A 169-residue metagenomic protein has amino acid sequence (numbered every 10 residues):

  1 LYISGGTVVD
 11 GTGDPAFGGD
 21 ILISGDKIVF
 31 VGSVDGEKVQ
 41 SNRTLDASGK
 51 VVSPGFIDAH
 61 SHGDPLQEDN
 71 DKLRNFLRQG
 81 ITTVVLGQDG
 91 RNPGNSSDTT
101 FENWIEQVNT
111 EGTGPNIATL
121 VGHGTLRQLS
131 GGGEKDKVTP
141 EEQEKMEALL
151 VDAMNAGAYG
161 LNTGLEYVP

Functional and structural regions predicted by a protein language model:
L1, V8-G55: Histidine-rich, glycine-flanked metal-binding segment
Y2-S4, N162: N-terminal accessory segments
G11, P65-L66: Short gly/ser/thr-rich secondary-structure transition/capping motifs
V34, D89-R91, E166: Short, ordered loop/turn segments at secondary-structure junctions
Q40-S41, D64, N95-S96: Short Asp/Glu-rich motifs
A47-V52, F56-I57, S61, D69-N162: Divalent-metal coordination cores built from histidine and acidic residues
